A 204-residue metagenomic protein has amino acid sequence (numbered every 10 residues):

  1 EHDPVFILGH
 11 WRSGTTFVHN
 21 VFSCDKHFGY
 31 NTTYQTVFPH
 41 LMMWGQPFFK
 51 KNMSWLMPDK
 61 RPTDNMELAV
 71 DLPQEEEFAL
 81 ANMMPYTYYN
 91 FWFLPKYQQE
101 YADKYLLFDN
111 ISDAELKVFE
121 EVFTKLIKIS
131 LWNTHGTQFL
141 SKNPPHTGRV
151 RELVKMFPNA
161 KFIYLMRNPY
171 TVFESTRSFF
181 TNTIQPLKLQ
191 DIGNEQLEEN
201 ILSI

Functional and structural regions predicted by a protein language model:
E1-D3: Extreme N-terminal, non-catalytic leader segments that precede Walker-type/kinase nucleotide-binding cores
V5, G29, K161-I163: Hydrophobic/aromatic beta-strand patches that form the interior of the parallel beta-sheet core in alpha/beta enzyme
V5-I7, L140-S141: Extended hydrophobic secondary-structure segments that form protein cores and membrane-embedded regions
F6-K26: Glycine-rich phosphate-binding P-loop
C24-Y34: Post-Walker A helix-loop "phosphate-sensing" segment adjacent to the P-loop in P-loop NTPases
Y34-F38, R167-P169: Short, acidic/turn-prone active-site loops that include or flank metal/cofactor- and phosphate-binding residues
V37-F139: PAPS-dependent sulfation machinery
D113-Q138, N143-M156, A160-I204: PAPS-dependent sulfotransferase catalytic domain
